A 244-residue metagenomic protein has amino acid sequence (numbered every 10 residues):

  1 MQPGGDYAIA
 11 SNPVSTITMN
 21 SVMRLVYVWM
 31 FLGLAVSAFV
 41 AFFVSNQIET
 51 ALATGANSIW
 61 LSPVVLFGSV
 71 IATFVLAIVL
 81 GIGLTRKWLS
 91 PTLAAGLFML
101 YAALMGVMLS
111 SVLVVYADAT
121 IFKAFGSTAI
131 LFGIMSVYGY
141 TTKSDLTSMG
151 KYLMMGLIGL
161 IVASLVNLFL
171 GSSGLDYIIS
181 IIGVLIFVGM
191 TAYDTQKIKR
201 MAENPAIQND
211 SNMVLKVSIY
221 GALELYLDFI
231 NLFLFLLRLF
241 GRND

Functional and structural regions predicted by a protein language model:
M1-D244: A hydrophobic alpha-helical transmembrane-helix feature that marks the membrane cores and membrane-interface segments
